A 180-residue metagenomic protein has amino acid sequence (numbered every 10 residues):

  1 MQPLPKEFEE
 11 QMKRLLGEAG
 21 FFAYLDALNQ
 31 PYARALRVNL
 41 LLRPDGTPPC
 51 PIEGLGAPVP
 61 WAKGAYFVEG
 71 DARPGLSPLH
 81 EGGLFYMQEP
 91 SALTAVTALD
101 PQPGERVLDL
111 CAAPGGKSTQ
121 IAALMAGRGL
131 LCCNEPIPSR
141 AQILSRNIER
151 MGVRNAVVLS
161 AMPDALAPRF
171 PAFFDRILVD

Functional and structural regions predicted by a protein language model:
M1-D180: S-adenosylmethionine
